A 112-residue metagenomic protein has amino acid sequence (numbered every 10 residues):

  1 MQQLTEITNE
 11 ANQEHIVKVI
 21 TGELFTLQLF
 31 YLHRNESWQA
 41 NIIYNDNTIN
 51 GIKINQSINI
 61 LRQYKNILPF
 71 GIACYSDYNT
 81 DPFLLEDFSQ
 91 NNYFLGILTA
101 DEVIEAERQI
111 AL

Functional and structural regions predicted by a protein language model:
M1-Q28, H33: Short, charged/polar N-terminal "headpieces" of proteins
L4, V17, P69, F94 (+1 more regions): Low-complexity, intrinsically disordered short peptide segments enriched in small/polar/basic residues
I7-N9, Y64, E86: Short, exposed beta-strand/loop patches in secreted or surface proteins that constitute
H33-N79: Acidic, aromatic-enriched beta-alpha/helix-loop junctions
F83: Catalytic micro-motifs at enzyme active sites that drive phosphoryl/nucleotidyl and oxygen chemistry
E86-L112: C-terminal charged interaction modules
